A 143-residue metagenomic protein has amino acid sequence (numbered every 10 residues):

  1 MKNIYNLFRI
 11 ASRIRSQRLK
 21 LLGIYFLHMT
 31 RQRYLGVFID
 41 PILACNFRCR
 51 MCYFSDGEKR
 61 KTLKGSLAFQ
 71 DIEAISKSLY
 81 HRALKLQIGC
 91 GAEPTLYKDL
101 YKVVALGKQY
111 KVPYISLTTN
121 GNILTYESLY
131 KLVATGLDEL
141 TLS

Functional and structural regions predicted by a protein language model:
K2-L140: Conserved alpha-helical substructure of the radical SAM core
S143: A short, structured active-site edge motif that brings together acidic residues
